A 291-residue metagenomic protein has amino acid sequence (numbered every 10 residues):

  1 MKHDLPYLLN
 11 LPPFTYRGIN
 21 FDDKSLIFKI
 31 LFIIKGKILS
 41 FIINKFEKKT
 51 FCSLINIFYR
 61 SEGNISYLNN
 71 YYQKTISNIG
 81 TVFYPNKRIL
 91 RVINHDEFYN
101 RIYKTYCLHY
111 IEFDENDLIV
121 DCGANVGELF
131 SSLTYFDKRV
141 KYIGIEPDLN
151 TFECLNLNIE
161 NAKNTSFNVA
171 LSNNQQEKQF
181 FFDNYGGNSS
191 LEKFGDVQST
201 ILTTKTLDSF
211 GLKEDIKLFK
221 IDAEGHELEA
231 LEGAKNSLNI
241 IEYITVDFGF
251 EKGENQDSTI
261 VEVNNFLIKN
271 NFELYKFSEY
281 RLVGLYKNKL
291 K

Functional and structural regions predicted by a protein language model:
M1-I145, N150-C154, I260-F266, L274-K291: S-adenosyl-L-methionine
Y67, Y71-G80, T165-F167, N174 (+1 more regions): Generic detector of contiguous secondary-structure segments
R88-L90, N184-G187: Active-site/binding-pocket entry motifs
H95-C122, V126-E128, Q175-Q179, G186-N239 (+2 more regions): Short internal loop-to-helix segment that lines adenine-nucleotide cofactor pockets
D117-L118, T134, R139-G144, T151 (+2 more regions): Conserved acidic-Pro-Pro-aromatic motif
A124, F130, E146, L155-N158 (+3 more regions): Residue-level detection of beta-strand scaffold positions
N156-L157, N161-N184: Core alpha/beta nucleotide-donor-binding catalytic domains of modification enzymes
A170, N184, K205, D247 (+1 more regions): Residues at the C-termini of beta-strands that transition into short coil/loop
